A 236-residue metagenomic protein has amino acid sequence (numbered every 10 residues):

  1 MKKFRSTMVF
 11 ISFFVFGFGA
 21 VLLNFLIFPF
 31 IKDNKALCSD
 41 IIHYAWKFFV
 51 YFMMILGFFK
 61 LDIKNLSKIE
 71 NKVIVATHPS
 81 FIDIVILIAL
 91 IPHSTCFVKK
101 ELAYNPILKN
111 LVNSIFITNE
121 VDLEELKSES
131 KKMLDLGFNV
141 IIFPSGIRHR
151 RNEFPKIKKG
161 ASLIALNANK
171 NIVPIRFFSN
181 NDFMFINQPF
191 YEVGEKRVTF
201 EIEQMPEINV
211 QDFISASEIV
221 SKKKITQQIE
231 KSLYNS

Functional and structural regions predicted by a protein language model:
M1-D62, I107-N110: A transmembrane-helix-recognition feature enriched in membrane-embedded lipid enzymes and envelope glyco-/phospholipid
A20-K32, C38, K68-D122: Catalytic core of membrane glycerolipid acyltransferases/transacylases, capturing the structured, soluble-facing
M54-D62, D122-E124, M184-N187: Short gly/ser/thr-rich secondary-structure transition/capping motifs
N65-K68, E129-L136: Short amphipathic alpha-helix with an adjacent loop that forms part of the alpha/beta core around
N71-A76, F138-P144, K170: Generic beta-sheet signal
T77, K99, S145, F177-F178: Cofactor-binding loop segments of dinucleotide-utilizing enzymes, especially the Rossmann-like FAD- and NAD(P)+-binding
I107-K109, N152-S217: A cross-family acyltransferase "interaction/gating" segment
M133-A161: Catalytic-site beta-strand/loop segments enriched in glycine and acidic/polar residues
